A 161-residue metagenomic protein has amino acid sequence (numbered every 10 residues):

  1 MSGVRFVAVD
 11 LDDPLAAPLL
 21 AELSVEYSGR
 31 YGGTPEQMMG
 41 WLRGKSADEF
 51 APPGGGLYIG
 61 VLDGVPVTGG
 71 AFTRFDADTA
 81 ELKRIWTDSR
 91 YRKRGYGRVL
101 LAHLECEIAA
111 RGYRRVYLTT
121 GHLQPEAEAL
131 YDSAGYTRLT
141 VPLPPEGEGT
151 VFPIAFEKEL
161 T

Functional and structural regions predicted by a protein language model:
S2-L42: Short amphipathic alpha-helix that is part of the acyltransferase structural core
R5, L11-D12, P18, E22 (+2 more regions): C-terminal "cap" of GNAT-fold acetyltransferases
G29, G33-L62: Active-site rim helix/loop that mediates acceptor-substrate recognition in acyltransferases
P52-P53, R74-K83, R92, R111: A conserved beta-turn-beta hairpin within the catalytic core of GNAT-like acetyltransferases that forms part
L57-I59, V65-R74, E81, W86: Conserved beta-strand in the GNAT
G64, G95, G112: Conserved G/P- and acidic residue-centered "switch" motifs that form tight phosphate/ATP-binding loops in soluble
Y91, G95-H103: Conserved acetyl-CoA pyrophosphate-binding loop and the N-cap/start of the following alpha-helix in GNAT-like
